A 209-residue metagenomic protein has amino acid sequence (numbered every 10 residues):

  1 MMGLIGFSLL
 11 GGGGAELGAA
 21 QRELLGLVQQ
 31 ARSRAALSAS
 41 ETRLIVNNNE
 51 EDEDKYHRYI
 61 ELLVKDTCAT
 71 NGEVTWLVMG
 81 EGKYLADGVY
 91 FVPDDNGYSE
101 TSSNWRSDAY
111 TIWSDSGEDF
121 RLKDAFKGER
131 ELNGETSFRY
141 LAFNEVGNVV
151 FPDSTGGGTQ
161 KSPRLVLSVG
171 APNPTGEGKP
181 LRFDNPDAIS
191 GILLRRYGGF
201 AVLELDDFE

Functional and structural regions predicted by a protein language model:
L4-Q29, S33, L37, E41 (+1 more regions): N-terminal helix-rich module
